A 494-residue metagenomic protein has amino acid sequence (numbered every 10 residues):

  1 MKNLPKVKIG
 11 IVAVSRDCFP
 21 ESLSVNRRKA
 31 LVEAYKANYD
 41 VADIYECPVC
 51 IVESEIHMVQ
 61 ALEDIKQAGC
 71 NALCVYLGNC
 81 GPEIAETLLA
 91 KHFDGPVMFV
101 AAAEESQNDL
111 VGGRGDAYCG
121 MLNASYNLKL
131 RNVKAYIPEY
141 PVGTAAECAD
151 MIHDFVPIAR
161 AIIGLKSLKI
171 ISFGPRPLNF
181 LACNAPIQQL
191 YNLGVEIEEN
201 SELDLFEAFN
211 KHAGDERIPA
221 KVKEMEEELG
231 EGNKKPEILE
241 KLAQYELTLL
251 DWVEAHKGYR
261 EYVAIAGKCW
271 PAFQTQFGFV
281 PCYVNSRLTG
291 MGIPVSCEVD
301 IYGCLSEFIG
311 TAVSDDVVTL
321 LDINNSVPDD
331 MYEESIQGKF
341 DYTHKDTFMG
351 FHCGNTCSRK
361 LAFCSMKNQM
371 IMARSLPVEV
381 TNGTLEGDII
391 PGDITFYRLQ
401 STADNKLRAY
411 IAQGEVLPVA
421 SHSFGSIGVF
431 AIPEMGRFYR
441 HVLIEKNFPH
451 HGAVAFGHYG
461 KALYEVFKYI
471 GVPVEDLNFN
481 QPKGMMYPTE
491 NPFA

Functional and structural regions predicted by a protein language model:
K2, V7-I9, A42-D43, E105-N233: Cap/lid and interdomain-hinge subdomains that line or gate substrate/regulatory clefts in soluble alpha/beta enzymes
V14-L31, V111-Y118, L178-A182: Glycine- and acidic-residue-enriched helix-capping/strand-helix junction motifs
H57-C70, E86-L89, T248-G258: Short, well-structured alpha-helical segments in soluble
C70-N79, M98-V100, Y262-G267: Periplasmic-binding protein-like
L88-G115, L122-N127, K134, S286-V299: Short, acidic/small-residue loops that bind anionic groups at enzyme active sites
V222-V313: Long, internal scaffold/assembly segments composed of regular secondary structure
T289-F424: C-terminal catalytic subdomain
I371-A494: Extended hydrophobic packing segments that form well-structured cores
